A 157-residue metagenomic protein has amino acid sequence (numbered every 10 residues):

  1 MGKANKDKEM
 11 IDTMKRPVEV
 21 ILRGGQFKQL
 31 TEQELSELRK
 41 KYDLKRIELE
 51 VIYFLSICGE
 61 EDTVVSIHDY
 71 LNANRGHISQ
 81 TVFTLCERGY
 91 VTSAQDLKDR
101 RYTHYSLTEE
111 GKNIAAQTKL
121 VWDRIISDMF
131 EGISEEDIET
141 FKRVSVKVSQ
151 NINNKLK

Functional and structural regions predicted by a protein language model:
M1-D12, E136-K157: C-terminal regulatory/oligomerization modules of transcriptional regulators
M1-Y42: N-terminal leader segment of winged-helix/HTH proteins
N5, F83-T140: Charged, amphipathic alpha-helical coiled-coil/dimerization segments
T13, K40, I57, N72 (+2 more regions): Alpha-solenoid HEAT/Armadillo repeat architecture
F27-L35, L71, I114, T118-F130 (+1 more regions): Alpha-helical linker/hinge and terminal dimerization helices associated with HTH transcriptional regulators
Q33-H77: N-terminal helix-turn-helix DNA-binding core of bacterial DNA-binding proteins
K41-K45, H77-Q80, T84-E87, S134: Short glycine/proline-centered loop/turn elements that form peptide/ligand docking sites
